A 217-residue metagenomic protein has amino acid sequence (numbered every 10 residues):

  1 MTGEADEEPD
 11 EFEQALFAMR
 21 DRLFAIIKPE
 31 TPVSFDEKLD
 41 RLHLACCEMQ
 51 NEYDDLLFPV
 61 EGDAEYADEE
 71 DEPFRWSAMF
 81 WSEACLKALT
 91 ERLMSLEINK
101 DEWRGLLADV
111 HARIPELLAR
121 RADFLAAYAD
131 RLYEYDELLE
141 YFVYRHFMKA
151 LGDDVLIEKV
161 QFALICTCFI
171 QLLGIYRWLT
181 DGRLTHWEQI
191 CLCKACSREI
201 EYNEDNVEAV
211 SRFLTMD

Functional and structural regions predicted by a protein language model:
M1-T2: Cysteine-cluster motifs in flexible loop/terminal segments that predominantly coordinate metals
E8-D217: Hydrophobic, aromatic-lined core segments that form the binding pocket/scaffold for planar heteroaromatic ligands
